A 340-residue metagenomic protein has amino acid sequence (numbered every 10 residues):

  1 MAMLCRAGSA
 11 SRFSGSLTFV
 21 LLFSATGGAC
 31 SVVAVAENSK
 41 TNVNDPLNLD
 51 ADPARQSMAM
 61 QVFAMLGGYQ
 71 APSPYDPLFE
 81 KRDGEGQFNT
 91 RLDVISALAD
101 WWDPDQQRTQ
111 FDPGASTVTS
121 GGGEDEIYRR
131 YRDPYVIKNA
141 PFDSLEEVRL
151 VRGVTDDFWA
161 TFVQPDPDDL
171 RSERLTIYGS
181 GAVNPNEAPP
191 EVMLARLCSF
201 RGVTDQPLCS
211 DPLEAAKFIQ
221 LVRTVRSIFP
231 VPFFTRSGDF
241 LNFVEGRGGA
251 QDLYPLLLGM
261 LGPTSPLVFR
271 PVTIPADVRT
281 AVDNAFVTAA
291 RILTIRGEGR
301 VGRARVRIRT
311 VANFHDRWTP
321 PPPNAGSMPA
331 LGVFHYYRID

Functional and structural regions predicted by a protein language model:
M1-D340: Compositionally biased linear targeting/interaction segments
